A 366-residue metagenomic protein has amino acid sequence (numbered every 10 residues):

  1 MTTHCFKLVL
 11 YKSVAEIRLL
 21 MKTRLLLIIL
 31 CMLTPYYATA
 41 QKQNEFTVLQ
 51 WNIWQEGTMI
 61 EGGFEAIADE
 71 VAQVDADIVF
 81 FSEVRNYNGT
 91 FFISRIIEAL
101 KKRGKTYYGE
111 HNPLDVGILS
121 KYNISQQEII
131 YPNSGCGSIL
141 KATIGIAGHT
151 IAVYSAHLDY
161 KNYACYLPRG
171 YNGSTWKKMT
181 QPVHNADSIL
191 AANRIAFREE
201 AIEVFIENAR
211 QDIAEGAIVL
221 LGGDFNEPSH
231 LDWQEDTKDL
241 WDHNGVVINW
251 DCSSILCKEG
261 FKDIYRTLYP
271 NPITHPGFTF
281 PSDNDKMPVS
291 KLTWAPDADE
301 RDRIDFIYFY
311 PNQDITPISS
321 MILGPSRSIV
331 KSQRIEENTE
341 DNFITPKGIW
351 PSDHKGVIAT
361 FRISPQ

Functional and structural regions predicted by a protein language model:
H4-F6, S13-R18, Y37-K102, P113 (+4 more regions): N-terminal, active-site-proximal structural segment of metallo-dependent hydrolase catalytic domains
L25-T34: Sec-dependent N-terminal signal peptides
F46-I53, I67-T90, A142, V153-A156 (+5 more regions): Active-site beta-strand/loop signature of hydrolases that rely on acidic residues for catalysis
Q55-G62, F80-F81, N162-C165, I264-R266 (+1 more regions): Short, solvent-exposed loop/turn elements at domain surfaces
E56-T58, N86-T90, C136-G137, K161-A164 (+3 more regions): Active-site environment of divalent metal-dependent phosphoester hydrolases
I60, V84-N172, S319-I322: Structured beta-strand-rich core segments of catalytic domains in phosphoester-bond hydrolases
I130, R210-L220, N226-Q366: Metal-dependent phosphoester-hydrolase catalytic domains
Y166-I195, D236-K238: A solvent-exposed, charged loop/short amphipathic helix patch at secondary-structure junctions
